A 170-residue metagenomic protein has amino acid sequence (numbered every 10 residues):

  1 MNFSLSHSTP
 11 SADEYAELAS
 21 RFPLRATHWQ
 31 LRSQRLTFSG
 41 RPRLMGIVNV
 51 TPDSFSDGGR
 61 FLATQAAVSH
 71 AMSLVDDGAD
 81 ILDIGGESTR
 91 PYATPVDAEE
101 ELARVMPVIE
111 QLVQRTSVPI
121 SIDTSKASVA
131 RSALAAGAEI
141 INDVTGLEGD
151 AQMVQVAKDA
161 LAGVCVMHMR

Functional and structural regions predicted by a protein language model:
M1-N49: N-terminal amphipathic alpha-helix/helix-capping segment at the start of soluble metabolic enzymes
Q34-R60, S88, Y92, I109 (+1 more regions): N-terminal small/glycine-rich loop or linker at the start of catalytic domains across soluble metabolic enzymes
R41-L44, R115-D123, E139-I140: Short beta-strand/loop segments at the ligand-binding rim of alpha/beta enzyme cores
V48, L74, G78, D123 (+1 more regions): Conserved, mostly hydrophobic/aromatic
P52, T89-Y92, A130, A136 (+1 more regions): Conserved anion-binding
S54-S56, D80-M106: Glycine-rich, proline-tolerant flexible connector loops at the mouths of alpha/beta enzymes
S56-S73, E100-A103, G146-A151: Glycine-rich anion/phosphate-binding loops
T94-I122, R131, D159-M169: Alpha-helix-loop-beta-strand connector modules within alpha/beta enzyme cores
